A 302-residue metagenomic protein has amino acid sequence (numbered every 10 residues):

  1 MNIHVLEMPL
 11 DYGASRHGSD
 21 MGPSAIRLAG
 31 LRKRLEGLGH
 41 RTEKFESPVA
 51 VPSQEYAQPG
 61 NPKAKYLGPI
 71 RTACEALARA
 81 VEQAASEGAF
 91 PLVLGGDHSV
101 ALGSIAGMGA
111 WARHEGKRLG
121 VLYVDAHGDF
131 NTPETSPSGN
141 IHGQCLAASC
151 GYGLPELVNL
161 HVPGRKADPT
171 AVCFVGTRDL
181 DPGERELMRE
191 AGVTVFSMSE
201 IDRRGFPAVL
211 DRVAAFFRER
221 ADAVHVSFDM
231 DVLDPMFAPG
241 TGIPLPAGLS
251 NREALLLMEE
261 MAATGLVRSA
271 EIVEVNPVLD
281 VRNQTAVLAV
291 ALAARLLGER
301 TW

Functional and structural regions predicted by a protein language model:
N2-L10, R16-L92, S104, W111 (+2 more regions): Catalytic cores of soluble, metal-dependent hydrolases
L10, D97-H98, A126, T177-R178 (+1 more regions): Active-site metal-binding loops of divalent metal-dependent hydrolases
E87-H161, T264-G265: Active-site histidine-anchored catalytic micro-motif
Y123-A126, C150, G176-D179, S197-S199 (+1 more regions): Short, structured patches in soluble enzyme cores that scaffold and shape functional sites
A126, F130, H142-C145, D168 (+3 more regions): Internal, well-ordered alpha-helical segments in soluble enzyme and binding-protein domains
R165-K166, T170-D179: An alpha-beta-alpha
L180-E190: Short, glycine/polar-rich helix-capping loops at beta-to-alpha or helix-loop-helix junctions that flank or form
